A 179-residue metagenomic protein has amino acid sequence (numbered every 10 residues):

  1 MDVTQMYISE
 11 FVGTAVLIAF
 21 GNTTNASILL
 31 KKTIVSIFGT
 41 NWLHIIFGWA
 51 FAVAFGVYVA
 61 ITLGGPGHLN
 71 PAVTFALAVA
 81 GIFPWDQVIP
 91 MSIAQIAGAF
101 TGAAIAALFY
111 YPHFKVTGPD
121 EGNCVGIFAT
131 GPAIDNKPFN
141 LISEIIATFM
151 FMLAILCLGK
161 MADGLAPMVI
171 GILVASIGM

Functional and structural regions predicted by a protein language model:
M1-M179: Membrane-interface helix-loop junctions and terminal tails of multi-pass membrane proteins
